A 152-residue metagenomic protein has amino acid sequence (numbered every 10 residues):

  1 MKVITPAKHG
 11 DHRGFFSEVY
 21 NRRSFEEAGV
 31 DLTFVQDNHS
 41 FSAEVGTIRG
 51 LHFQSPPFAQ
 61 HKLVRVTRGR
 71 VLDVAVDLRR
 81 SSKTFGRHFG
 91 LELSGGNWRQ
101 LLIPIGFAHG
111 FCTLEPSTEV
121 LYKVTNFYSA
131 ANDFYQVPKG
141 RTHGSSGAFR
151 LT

Functional and structural regions predicted by a protein language model:
M1-G96, E115-S117, V124-T152: Non-catalytic, conserved peripheral segments adjacent to functional cores
L101, H109-L114: Short beta-strand His + acidic residue motifs that chelate non-heme Fe in jelly-roll/DSBH and cupin folds
